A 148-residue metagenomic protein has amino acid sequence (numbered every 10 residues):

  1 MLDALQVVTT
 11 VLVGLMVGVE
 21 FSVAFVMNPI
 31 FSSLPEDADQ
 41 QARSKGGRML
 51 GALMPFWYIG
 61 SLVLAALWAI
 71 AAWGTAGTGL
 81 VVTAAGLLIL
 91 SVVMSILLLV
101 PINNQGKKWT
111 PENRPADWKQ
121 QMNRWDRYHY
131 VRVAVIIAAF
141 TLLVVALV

Functional and structural regions predicted by a protein language model:
L2-G14, A71, T75-L90: Interfacial segments of alpha-helical transmembrane regions
L2-L5, V13-G60, N103-N123: Interfacial loop at the N-terminal end of multi-pass membrane proteins
V7-T10, R48, P55, V82-A85 (+2 more regions): Internal alpha-helical transmembrane segments of multi-pass membrane proteins, especially GPCRs
W57-W68, R132-F140: Core segments of transmembrane alpha-helices that mediate helix-helix packing or line hydrophobic substrate/ligand
I89-L97: Mid-bilayer segments of alpha-helical transmembrane spans in multi-pass integral membrane proteins that mediate
L97-N103: Phosphate-handling substructures
L143-V148: Juxtamembrane boundary at the C-terminal end of a transmembrane helix
